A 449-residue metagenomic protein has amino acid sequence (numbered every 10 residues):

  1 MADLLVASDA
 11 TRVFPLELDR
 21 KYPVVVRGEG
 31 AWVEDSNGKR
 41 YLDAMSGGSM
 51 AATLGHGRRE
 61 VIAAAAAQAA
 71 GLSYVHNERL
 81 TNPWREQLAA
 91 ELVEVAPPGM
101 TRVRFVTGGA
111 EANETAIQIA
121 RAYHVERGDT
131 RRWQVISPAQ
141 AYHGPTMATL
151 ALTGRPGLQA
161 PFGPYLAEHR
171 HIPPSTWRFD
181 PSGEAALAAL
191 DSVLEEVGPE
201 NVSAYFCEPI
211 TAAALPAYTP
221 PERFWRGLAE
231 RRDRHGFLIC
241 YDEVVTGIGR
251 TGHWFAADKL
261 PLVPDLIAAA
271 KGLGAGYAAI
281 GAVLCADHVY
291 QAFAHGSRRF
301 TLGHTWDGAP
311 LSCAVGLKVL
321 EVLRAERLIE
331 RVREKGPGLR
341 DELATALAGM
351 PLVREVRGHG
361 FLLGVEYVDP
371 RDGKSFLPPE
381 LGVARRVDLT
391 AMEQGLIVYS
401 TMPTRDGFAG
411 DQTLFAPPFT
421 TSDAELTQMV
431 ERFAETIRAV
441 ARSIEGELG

Functional and structural regions predicted by a protein language model:
M1-G449: Conserved N-terminal phosphate-binding loop of PLP-dependent enzymes in the Aspartate aminotransferase
